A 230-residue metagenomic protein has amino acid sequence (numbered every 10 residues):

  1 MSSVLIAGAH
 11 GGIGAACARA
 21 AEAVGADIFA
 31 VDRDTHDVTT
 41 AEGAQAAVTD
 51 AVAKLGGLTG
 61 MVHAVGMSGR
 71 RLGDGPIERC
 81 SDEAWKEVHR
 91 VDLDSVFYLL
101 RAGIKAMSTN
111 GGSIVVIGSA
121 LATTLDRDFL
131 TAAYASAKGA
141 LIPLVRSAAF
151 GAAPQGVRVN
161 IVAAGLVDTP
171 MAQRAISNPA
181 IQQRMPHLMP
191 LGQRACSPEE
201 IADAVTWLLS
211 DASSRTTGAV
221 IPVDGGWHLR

Functional and structural regions predicted by a protein language model:
H10: Conserved glycine-rich cofactor-binding loop
G66-K86, F129-A133, Q173: Conserved mid-core segment of classical short-chain dehydrogenase/reductases
S68, V115-A140, V145-R146, F150-P154 (+1 more regions): Catalytic loop of short-chain dehydrogenase/reductase
E78-Y98, V115, L141: Catalytic Tyr-X3-Lys loop
K105, F150-G151, S214: Alpha-helical segment proximal to the catalytic Tyr-Lys
A153, R158, T216-G218: Short, small/polar-rich loop/turn modules that mediate ligand/substrate recognition or access, typified
M189-I201: A conserved structural motif in NAD(P)-dependent oxidoreductases
T206, T217-R230: Short C-terminal tail/terminal secondary-structure segment of NAD(P)H-dependent dehydrogenase/reductase domains
